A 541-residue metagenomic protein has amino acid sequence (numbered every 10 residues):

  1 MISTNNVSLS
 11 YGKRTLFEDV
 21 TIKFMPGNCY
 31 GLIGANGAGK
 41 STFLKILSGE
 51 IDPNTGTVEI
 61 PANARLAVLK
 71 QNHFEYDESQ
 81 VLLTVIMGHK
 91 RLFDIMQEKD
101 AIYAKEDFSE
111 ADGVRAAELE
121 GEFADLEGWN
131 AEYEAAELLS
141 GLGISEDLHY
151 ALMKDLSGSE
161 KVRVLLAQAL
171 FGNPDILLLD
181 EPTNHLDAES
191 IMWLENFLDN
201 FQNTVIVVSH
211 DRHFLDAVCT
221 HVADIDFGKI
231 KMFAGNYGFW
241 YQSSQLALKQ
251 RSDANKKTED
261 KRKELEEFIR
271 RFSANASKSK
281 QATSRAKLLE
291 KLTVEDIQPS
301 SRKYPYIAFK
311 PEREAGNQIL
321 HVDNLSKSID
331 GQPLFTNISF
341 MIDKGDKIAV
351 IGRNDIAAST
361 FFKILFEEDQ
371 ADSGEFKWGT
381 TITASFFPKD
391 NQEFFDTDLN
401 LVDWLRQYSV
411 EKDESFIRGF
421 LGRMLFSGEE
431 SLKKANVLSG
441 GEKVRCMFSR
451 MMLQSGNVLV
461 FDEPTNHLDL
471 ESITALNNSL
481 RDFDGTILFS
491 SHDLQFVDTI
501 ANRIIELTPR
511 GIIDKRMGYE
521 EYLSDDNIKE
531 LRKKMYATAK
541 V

Functional and structural regions predicted by a protein language model:
M1-D253, F309-V541: ABC ATP-binding cassette signature C-motif
I102, S109, L126, L265 (+4 more regions): Hydrophobic stripe of amphipathic alpha-helices that form coiled-coil interfaces
A117, Y133, V164, M192 (+2 more regions): An alpha-helix initiation/capping motif
A136-L142, E267-R271, K287-L292: Short amphipathic coiled-coil heptad-repeat segments
R251-R271, K278-K287, K303, S524-V541: ABC ATPase nucleotide-binding domains
R285-K303, K347: ABC transporter TMD-NBD coupling linker
Q298-E314: Short, flexible cytosolic linker that couples an ABC transmembrane/permease module to its adjacent nucleotide-binding
